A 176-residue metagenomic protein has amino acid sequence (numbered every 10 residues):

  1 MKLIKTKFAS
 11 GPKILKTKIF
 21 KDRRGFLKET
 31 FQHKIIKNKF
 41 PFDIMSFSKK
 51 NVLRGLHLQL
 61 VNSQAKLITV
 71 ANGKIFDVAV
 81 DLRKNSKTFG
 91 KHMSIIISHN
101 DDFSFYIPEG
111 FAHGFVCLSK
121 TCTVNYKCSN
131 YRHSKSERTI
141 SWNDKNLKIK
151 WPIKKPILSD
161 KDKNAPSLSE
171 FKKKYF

Functional and structural regions predicted by a protein language model:
M1-F103, T121, C128-F176: Non-catalytic, conserved peripheral segments adjacent to functional cores
F105, H113-L118: Short beta-strand His + acidic residue motifs that chelate non-heme Fe in jelly-roll/DSBH and cupin folds
